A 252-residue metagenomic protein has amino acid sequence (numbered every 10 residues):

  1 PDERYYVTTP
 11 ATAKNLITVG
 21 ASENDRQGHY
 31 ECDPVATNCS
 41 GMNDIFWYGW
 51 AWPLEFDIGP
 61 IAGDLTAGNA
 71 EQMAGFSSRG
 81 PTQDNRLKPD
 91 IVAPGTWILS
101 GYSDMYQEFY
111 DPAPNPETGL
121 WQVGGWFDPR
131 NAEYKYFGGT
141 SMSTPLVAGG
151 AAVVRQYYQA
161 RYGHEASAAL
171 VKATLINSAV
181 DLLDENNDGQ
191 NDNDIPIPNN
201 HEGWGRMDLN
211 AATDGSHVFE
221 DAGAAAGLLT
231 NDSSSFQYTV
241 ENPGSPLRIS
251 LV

Functional and structural regions predicted by a protein language model:
P1-V252: Loop-rich non-cytosolic ectodomains and luminal regions
